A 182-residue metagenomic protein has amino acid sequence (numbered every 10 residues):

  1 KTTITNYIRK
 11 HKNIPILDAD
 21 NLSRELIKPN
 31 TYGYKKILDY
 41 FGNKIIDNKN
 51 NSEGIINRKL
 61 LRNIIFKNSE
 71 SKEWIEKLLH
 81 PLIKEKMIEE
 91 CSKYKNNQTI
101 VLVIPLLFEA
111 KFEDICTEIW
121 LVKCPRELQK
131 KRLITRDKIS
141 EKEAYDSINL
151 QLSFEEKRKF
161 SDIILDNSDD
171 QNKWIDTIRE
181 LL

Functional and structural regions predicted by a protein language model:
K1-T2: Walker A/P-loop
T5-N6: The feature captures the helix immediately C-terminal to the Walker
I14-I27: Short beta-strand-centered segment that lines the nucleotide-binding/catalytic pocket of NTP-utilizing
P15, N63, E118, D162-I163: Well-ordered beta-strand positions
R24-N96: ATP-dependent small-molecule kinase phosphotransfer cores that center on conserved nucleotide phosphate-binding segments
Y34-L38, R126-I134, E141, Y145: An amphipathic alpha-helix signature
E85-Y94, T99-T135: ATP-dependent NMP and nucleoside kinases share a basic, alpha-helical "lid"
K86, K95, D114-I115, T135-L181: Small-molecule kinase domains that catalyze NTP-dependent phosphoryl transfer to phosphate-bearing small molecules
